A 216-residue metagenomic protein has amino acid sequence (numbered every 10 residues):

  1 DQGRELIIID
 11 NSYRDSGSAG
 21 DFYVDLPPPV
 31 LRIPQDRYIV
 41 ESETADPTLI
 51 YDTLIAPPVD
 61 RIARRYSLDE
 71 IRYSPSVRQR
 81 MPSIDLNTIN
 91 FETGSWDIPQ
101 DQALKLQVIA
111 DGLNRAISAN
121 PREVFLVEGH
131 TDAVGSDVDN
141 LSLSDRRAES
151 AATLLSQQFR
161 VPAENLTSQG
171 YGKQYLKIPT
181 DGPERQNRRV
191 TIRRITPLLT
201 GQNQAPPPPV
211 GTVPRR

Functional and structural regions predicted by a protein language model:
D1-L6, V40-L49, A163: Short, surface-exposed acidic
D1-R37: Secondary-structure end/capping motifs
I9-Y13, M81-G94: Acidic/histidine-rich, surface-exposed loop or edge segments in extracytoplasmic proteins
V24-R78: Conserved C-terminal helix/tail region of periplasmic/extracytoplasmic solute-binding proteins
D25, P29, I33, D97 (+5 more regions): Extracytoplasmic/secreted proteins, especially bacterial periplasmic and envelope-associated proteins
V77, F91-E128, A152-Q157, I192 (+2 more regions): Periplasmic peptidoglycan-binding/anchoring modules of Gram-negative envelope and division proteins
R78, P82-S83, A119-N120, R160 (+1 more regions): Extracellular/periplasmic catalytic domains that process cell-envelope and extracellular macromolecules
E128-R215: Periplasmic OmpA-like peptidoglycan-binding domain that tethers envelope proteins to the cell wall
